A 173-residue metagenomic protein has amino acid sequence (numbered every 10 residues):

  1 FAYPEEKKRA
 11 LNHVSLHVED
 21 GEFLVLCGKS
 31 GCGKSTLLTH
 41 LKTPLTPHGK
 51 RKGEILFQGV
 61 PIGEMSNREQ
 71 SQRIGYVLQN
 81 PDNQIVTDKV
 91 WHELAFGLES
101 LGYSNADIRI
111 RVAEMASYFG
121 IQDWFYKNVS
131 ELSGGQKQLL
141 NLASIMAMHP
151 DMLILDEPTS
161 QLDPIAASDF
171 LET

Functional and structural regions predicted by a protein language model:
F1-H13, L45-H48, E64-S66: A short, flexible loop at the N-terminus of ABC-type nucleotide-binding domains that lies
C27-K29: The feature captures the beta-strand-to-loop junction immediately N-terminal to the Walker
K50-P61, Q70: Conserved ABC transporter NBD signature motif
A106-W124: Conserved ABC ATPase "signature" region
N128-L132, Q136: Conserved ABC ATPase signature
H149: Conserved catalytic motifs of ABC-family nucleotide-binding domains
L153-D156: Catalytic Walker B motif of ABC-type/P-loop ATPase nucleotide-binding domains
